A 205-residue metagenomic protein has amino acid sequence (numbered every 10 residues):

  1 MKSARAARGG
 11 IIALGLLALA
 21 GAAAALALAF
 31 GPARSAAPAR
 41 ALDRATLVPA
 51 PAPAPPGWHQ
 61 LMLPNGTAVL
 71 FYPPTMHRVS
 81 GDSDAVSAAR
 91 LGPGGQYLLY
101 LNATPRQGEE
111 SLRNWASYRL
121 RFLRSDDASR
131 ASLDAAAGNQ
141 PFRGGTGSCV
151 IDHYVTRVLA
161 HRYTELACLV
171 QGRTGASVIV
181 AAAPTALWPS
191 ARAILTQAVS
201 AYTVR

Functional and structural regions predicted by a protein language model:
M1-P93, V158-H161, Q171-G172, A182-R205: N-terminal targeting sequences that direct proteins away from the cytosol to non-cytosolic compartments
G9, S35-R44, R78-T185: Conserved polar/disulfide-associated segments of primarily extracytoplasmic proteins
